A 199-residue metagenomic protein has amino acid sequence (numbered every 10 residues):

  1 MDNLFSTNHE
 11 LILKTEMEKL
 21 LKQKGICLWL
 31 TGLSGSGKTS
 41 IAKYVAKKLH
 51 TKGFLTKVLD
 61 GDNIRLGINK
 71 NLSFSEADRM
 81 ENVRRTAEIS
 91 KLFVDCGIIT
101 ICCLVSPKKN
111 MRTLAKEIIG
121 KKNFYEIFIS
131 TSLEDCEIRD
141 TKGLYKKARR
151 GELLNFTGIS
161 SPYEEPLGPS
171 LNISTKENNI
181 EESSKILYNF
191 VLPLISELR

Functional and structural regions predicted by a protein language model:
M1-C27: Extreme N-terminal, non-catalytic leader segments that precede Walker-type/kinase nucleotide-binding cores
G25-C27, L55, I99-I101: Residue-level preference for the first positions of well-ordered beta-strands
L30: Hydrophobic anchor at the beta1->P-loop junction of P-loop NTPases
S34: The conserved Walker
K38: Conserved lysine of the Walker
K43-E88: Conserved substrate/cofactor phosphate-moiety recognition/catalytic segment in nucleotide-dependent phosphotransferases
G67-F74, D78, S90-R149, N155: ATP-dependent NMP and nucleoside kinases share a basic, alpha-helical "lid"
S130-I186, L194-R199: Small-molecule kinase domains that catalyze NTP-dependent phosphoryl transfer to phosphate-bearing small molecules
